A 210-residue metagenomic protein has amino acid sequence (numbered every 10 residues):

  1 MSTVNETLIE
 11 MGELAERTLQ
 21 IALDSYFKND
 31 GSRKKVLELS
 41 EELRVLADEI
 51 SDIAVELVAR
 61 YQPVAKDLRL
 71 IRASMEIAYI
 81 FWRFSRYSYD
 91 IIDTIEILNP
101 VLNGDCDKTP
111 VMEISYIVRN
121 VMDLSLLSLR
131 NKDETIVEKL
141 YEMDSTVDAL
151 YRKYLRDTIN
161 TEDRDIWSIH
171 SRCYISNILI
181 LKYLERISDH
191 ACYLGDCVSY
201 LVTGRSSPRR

Functional and structural regions predicted by a protein language model:
M1-R210: Cytosolic, long alpha-helical scaffolding segments
